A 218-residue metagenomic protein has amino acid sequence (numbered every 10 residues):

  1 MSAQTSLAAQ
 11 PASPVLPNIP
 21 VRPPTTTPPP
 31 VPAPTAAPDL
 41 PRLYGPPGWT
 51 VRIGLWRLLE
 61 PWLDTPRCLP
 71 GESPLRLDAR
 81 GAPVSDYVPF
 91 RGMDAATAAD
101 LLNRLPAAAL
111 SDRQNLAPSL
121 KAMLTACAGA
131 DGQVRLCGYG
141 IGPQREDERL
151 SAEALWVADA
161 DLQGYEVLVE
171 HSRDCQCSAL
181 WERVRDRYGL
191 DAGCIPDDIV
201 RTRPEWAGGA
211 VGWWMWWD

Functional and structural regions predicted by a protein language model:
S2-R173: Long, contiguous N-terminal structural blocks used for assembly/anchoring
R42, L55, D174, I199 (+1 more regions): Intrinsically disordered, low-complexity regions enriched in Ser/Pro/Gly/Gln/His and often acidic
L168-V184: Short, aromatic/basic amphipathic alpha-helical patches
A179, R183-D218: Acidic, proline/glycine-rich low-complexity IDRs
